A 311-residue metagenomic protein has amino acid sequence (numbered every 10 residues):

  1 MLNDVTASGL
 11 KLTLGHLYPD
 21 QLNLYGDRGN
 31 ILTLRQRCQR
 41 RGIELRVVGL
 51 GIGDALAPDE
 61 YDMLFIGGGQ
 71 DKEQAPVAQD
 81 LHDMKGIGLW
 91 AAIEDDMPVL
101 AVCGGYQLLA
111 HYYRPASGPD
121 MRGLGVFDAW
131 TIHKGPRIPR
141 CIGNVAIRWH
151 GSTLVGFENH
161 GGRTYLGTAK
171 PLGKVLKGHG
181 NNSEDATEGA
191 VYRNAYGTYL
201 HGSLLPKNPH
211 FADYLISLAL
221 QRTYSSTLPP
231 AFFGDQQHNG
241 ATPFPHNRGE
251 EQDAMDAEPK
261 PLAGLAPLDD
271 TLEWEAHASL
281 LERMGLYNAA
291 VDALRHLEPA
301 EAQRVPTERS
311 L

Functional and structural regions predicted by a protein language model:
M1-E94, P206-K207, A212-L311: N-terminal beta1-alpha1 cap of cysteine-dependent amidohydrolase-like domains
Y18-D20, G161-R163, G202-L204: Glycine-rich beta-alpha junction loops
M63-G67, L100, G197-Y199: Structural motif
D71-G151: Cysteine-nucleophile active-site neighborhood
H111-Y113, G135-V145, G156-E158, L166-V175 (+1 more regions): A short secondary-structure junction signal
A146-R193: Catalytic beta-strand/loop cores that center a nucleophilic Ser/Cys/Thr and support acyl-enzyme chemistry
N182-L220: A glycine-centered loop/beta-turn motif at secondary-structure junctions
